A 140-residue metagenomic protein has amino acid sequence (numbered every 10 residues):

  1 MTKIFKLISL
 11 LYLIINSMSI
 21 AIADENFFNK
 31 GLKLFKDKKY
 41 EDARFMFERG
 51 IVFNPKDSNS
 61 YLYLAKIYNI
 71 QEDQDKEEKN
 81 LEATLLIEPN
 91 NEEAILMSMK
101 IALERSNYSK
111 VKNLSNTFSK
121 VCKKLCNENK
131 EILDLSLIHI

Functional and structural regions predicted by a protein language model:
K36-D37, I70, E104-R105, L135: Register position in tetratricopeptide repeats
R49-G50, A83-T84, T117-F118: Canonical positions in the second alpha-helix
F53, I87, K120-K124: Structural marker of alpha-solenoid helical repeat scaffolds
D57, N91, L125-C126: Residue-level recognition of tetratricopeptide repeat
Y63, M97-S98, E131-L135: Canonical tetratricopeptide repeat
I138-I140: Conserved small/polar residues in nucleotide/adenosyl-binding loops
